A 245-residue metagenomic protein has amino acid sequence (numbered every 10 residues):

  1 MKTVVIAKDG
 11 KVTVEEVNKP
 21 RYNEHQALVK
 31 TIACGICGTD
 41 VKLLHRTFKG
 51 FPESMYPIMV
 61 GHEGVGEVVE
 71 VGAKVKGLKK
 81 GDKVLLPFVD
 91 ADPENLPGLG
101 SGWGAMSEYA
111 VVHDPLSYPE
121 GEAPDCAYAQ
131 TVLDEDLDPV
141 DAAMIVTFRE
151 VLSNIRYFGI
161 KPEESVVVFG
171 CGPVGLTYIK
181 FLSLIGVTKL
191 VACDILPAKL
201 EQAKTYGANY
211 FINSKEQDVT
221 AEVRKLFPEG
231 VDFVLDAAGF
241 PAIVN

Functional and structural regions predicted by a protein language model:
M1-V60, E120-Y128: Short N-terminal strand-loop motif that marks the start of NAD(P)H/FAD-dependent oxidoreductase cofactor-binding domains
P20-C34, F48-A91, G102-G104: Glycine-rich beta-strand-centered segment in the early N-terminal region that forms part of a ligand/cofactor-binding
E63, D82-K83, Y109, S165 (+1 more regions): Residue-level marker of beta-strand positions
L86, N213, D236: Redox-cofactor binding/interface segments in oxidoreductases and associated redox assembly factors
D92-S165, F169: NAD(P)H dinucleotide-binding glycine-rich loop of Rossmann-like/cofactor-binding domains, especially the beta1-alpha1
E135-E216, A221, F233: Mid-domain Rossmann-like dinucleotide-binding core that forms the NAD(H)/NADP(H) cofactor-binding site
E229-A237: Short SAM/SAH-binding signature in class I
A238-N245: Glycine-rich phosphate-binding loop and adjacent beta-alpha segment of Rossmann(oid) nucleotide-cofactor-binding
